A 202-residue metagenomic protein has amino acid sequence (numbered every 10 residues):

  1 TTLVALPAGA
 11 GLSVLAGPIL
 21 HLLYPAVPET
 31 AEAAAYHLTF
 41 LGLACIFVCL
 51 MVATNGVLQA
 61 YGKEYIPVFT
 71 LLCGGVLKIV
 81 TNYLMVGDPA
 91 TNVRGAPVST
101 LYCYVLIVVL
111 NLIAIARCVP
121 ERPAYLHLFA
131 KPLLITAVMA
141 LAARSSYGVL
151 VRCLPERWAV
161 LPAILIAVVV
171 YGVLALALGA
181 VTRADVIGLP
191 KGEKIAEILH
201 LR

Functional and structural regions predicted by a protein language model:
T1-V14, L23-V27, L77-K78, V93-V119 (+1 more regions): Short alpha-helical transmembrane segments in multi-pass integral membrane proteins
A5-A10, L41-C49, L71-G75, L101-V105 (+5 more regions): Residue-level hotspots within the lipid-embedded alpha helices of multi-pass solute transporters
G9-G17, L22, F40, I79 (+7 more regions): Membrane-embedded alpha-helical segments of multi-pass transporters/permeases
L12-C45, A90, R94: Interfacial segments at transmembrane-helix termini and the short loops linking adjacent helices
T39, L43-C73, Y83-L84: Membrane-interface junctions at transmembrane-helix termini in multi-pass inner-membrane proteins
T54-G62, L112-L128, V181: Alpha-helical transmembrane segments
Y65, L72-I113, P123, L141 (+2 more regions): Membrane-interface helix-loop junctions in multi-pass transport and translocation proteins
R144-R202: Membrane-proximal transmembrane or re-entrant/amphipathic helices at the cytosolic face
